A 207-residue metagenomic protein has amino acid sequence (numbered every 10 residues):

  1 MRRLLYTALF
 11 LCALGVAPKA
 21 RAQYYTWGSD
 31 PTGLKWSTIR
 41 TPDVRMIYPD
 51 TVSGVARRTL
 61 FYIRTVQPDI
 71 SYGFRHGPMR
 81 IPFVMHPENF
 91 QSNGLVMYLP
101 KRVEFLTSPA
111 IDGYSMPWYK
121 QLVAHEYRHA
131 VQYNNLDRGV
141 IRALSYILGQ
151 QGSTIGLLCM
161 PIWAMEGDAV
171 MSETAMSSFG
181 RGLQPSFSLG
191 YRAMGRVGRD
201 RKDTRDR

Functional and structural regions predicted by a protein language model:
M1-L5, P18: Positively charged n-region of N-terminal signal peptides that target proteins for export
L4-A13: Sec-dependent N-terminal signal peptides
V16-A22: Sec/Tat signal peptide C-region and signal peptidase I cleavage site
A22-I155, P161, S178, Y191 (+2 more regions): Juxtacatalytic substrate-recognition/specificity segment
W163-E166, V170-G180, P185: Carboxylate/His-rich catalytic cores and anion/metal-binding grooves
L183-M194: Short, surface-exposed glycine/acidic/tryptophan-bearing loops
